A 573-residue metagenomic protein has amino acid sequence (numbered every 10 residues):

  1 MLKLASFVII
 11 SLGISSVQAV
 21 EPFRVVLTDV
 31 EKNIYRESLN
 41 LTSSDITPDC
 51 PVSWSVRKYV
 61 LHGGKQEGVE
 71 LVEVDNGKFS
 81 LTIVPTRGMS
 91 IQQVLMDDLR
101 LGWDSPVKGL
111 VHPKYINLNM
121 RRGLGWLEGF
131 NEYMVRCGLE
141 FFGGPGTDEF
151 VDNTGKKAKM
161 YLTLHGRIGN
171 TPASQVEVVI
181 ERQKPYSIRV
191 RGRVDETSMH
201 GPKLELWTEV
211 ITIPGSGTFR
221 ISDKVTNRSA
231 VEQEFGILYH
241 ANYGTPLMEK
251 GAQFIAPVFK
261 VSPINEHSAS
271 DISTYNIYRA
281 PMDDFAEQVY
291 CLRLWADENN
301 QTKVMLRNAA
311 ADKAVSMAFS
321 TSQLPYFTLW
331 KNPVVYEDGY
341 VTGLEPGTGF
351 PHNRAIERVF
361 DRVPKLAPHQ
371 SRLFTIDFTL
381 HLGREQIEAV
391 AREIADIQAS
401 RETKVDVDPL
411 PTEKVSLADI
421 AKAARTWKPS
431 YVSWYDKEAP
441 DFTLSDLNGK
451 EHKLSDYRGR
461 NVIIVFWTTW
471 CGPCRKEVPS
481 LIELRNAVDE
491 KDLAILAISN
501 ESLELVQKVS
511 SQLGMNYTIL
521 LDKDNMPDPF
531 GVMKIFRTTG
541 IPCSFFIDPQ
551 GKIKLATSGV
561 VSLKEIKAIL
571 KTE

Functional and structural regions predicted by a protein language model:
A5-S15: Bacterial N-terminal signal peptides
V20-R220, Y243-A280, D297-V415: Surface-exposed acidic/polar loop and edge beta-strand patches at domain peripheries
E413-D441, R458, K508: N-proximal helix/coil linker or "cap" segments that precede and/or mark the start of modular domains
D441-V462: A short beta-strand-turn-helix
R458, F466-E483: Conserved redox-active cysteine motifs that mediate thiol-disulfide chemistry, especially di-cysteine Cys-X(1-2)-Cys
R460-V462, F466-W470, S502, G540: Short pre-active-site segment immediately N-terminal to redox-active cysteine/selenocysteine motifs in thiol-based
R475-M515, D524-V532: Structural microenvironment flanking redox-active thiols in thiol-disulfide oxidoreductases
S511-M515, D522-K571: Thiol/disulfide oxidoreductase modules built on the thioredoxin-like
